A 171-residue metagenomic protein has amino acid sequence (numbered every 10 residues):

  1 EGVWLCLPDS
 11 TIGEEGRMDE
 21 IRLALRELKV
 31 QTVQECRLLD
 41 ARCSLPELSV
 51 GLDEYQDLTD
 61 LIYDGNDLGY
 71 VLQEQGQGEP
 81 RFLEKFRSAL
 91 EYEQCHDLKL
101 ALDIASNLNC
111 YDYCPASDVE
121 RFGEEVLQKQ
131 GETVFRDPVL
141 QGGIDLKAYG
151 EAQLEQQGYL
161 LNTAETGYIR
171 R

Functional and structural regions predicted by a protein language model:
E1-T11, Y168-R171: Short, extreme N-terminal segment that most often corresponds to the first beta-strand
P8-I12, A41, Y149: Generic structural motif
T11, E15, L140-G143: Generic detection of long, well-ordered alpha-helical segments
G13-E15, P46, A152: Residues in flexible loops and secondary-structure boundaries
G13-Q34, Q157-R170: Short linear, low-complexity motifs centered on an aromatic residue
M18-D137: Mixed-charge (acidic/basic) macromolecular-recognition segments
R121-R171: Acidic, proline/glycine-rich low-complexity IDRs
